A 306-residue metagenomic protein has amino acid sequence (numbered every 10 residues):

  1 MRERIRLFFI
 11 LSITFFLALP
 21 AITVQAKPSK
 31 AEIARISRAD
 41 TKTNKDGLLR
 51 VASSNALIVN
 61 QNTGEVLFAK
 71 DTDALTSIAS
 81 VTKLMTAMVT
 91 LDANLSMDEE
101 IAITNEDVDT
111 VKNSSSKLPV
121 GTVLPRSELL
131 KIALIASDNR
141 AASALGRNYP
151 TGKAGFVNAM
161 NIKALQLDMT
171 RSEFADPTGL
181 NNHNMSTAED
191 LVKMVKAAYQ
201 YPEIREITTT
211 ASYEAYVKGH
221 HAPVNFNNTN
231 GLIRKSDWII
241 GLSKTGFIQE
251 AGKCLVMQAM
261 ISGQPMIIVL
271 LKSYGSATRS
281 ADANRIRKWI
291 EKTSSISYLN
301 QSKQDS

Functional and structural regions predicted by a protein language model:
M1-E3, S80, G241, S276: Short alpha-helical segments used as structural interaction elements across diverse proteins
M1-N55, K288-S306: N-terminal secretory targeting signals
E3-L7, L84, A259, P265: Hydrophobic alpha-helical segments, especially transmembrane helices and their immediate juxtamembrane helical caps
R6, F16-A18, T23, T63 (+3 more regions): Generic "edge-of-domain/loop-turn" microfeature
A26-E189, K193-P202, I261: Active-site-adjacent loops and short helices of periplasmic peptidoglycan-processing enzymes
M169-E173, N182-S306: Domain-terminus/edge residues, biased toward the C-terminal soluble/receptor-binding domains of extracytoplasmic
